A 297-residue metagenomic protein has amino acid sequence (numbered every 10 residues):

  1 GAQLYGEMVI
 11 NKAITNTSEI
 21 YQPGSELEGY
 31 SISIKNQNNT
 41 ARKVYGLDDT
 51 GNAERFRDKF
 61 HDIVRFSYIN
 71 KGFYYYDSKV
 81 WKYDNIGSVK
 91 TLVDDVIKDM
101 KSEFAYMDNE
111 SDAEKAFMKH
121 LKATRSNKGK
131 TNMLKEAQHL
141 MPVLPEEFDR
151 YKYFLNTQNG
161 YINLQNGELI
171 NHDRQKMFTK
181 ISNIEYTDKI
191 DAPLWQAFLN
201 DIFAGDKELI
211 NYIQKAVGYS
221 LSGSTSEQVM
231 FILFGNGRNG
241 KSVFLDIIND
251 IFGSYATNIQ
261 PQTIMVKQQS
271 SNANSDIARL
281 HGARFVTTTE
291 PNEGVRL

Functional and structural regions predicted by a protein language model:
G1-D62, Y74, V80-K82, E103-K119 (+2 more regions): Replication-associated primase and helicase/ATPase modules
E19-L27, D62, F66, S102 (+5 more regions): Intrinsically disordered or highly flexible coil/loop and linker segments, enriched in small and charged/polar residues
N38-R55, M118-Y161: Extended, Lys/Arg-enriched charged tracts that mediate electrostatic binding to polyanionic substrates
T40-K43, L47, D84, F117-K128 (+5 more regions): Generic amphipathic alpha-helical segments used as scaffolds and interaction surfaces in large, multi-domain proteins
F56-R57, F66, K90: Eukaryotic complex-assembly regions enriched in large gene-expression and RNA-handling proteins
I63-G87, K115, F148, Y161-R284: P-loop NTPase catalytic core of nucleic-acid-dependent motor ATPases
N85-E103: N-terminus-centric sequence/structural signature that marks the extreme N-terminus and adjacent "lid/interface" module
A283-L297: Conserved AAA+/SF3 P-loop NTPase catalytic/coupling segment centered on the Walker-B
